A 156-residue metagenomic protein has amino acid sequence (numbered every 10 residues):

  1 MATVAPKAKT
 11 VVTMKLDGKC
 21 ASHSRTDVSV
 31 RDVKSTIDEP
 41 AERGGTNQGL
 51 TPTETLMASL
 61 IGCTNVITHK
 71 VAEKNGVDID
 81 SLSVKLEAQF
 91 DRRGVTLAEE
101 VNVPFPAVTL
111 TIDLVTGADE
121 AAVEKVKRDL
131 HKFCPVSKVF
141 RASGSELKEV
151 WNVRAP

Functional and structural regions predicted by a protein language model:
M1-A58, H69-P156: Extended beta-strand/beta-hairpin segments
L60-T64: Alpha-helical metal-binding/catalytic segments enriched in His/Glu/Asp
